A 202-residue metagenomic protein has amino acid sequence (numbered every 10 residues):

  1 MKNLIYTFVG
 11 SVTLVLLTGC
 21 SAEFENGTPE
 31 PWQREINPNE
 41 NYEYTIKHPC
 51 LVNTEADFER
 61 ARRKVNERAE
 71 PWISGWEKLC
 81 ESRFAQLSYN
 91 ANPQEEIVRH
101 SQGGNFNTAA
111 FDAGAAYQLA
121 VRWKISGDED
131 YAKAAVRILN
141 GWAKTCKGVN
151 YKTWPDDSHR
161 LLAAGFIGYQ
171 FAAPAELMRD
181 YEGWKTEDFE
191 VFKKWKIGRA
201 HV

Functional and structural regions predicted by a protein language model:
M1-V9: Bacterial N-terminal signal peptides that target proteins for export
G10-L14: Hydrophobic helical h-region of N-terminal Sec-dependent signal peptides in bacterial secretory/periplasmic proteins
L17-G19: C-terminal motif of bacterial Sec signal peptides marking the signal peptidase cleavage site
F24-R199: Extracellular glycan-targeting catalytic surfaces
